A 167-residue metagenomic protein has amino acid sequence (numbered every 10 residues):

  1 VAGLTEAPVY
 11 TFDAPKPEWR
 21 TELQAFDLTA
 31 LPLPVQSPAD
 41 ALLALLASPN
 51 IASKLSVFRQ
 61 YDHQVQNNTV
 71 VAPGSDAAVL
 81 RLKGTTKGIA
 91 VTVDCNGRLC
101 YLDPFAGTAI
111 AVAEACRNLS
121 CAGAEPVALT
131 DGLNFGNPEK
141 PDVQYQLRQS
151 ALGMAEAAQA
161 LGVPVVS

Functional and structural regions predicted by a protein language model:
V1-S167: Glycine/proline-enriched, intrinsically flexible loops and inter-domain linkers
